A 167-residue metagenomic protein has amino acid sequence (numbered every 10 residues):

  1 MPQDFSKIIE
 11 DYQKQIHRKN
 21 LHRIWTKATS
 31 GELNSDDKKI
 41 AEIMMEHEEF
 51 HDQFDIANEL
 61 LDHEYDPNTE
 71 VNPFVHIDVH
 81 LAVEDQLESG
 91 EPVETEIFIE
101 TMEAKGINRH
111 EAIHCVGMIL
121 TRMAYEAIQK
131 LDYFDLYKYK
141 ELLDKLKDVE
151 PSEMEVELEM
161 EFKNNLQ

Functional and structural regions predicted by a protein language model:
M1-D37, H47-D52, A57, L166-Q167: An acidic, glycine-rich, mixed-charge low-complexity segment common to nucleic-acid enzymes
P2, Y137-Q167: Short, functional C-terminal segments
I8-D11, I24, I43, T101 (+1 more regions): Charge-rich, solvent-exposed alpha-helical interaction surfaces
H17, L33, D52-Q53, L87 (+7 more regions): Residue-level signal for secondary-structure boundary elements
H17-L21, D36-A41, N72, H76-H80 (+3 more regions): Short runs of predominantly hydrophobic/aromatic residues within well-ordered alpha helices that form helix-helix
T29-T95, M154: Aromatic-anchored, charged helix-turn/loop surface patch used as a conserved interaction hotspot
A82-D85, I97-E103, N165: Amphipathic alpha-helical interface segments
V93-E100, I107-K147: Charged substrate- and nucleic-acid-binding regions of tRNA-handling and nucleotidyl-transfer enzymes, centered on
